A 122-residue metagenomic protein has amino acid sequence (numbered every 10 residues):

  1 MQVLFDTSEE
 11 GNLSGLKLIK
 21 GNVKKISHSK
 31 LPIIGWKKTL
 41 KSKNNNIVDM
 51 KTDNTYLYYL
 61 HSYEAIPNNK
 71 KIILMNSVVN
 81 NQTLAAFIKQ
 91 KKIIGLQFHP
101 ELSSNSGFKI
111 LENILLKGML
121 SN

Functional and structural regions predicted by a protein language model:
M1-W36, E112: Cysteine-nucleophile active-site neighborhood
T7-S8, S62, S103: Short linear Ser/Thr-Pro motifs
G11, K70, S106-K109: Generic recognition of short, well-ordered alpha-helical segments
W36-I88: Catalytic beta-strand/loop cores that center a nucleophilic Ser/Cys/Thr and support acyl-enzyme chemistry
I93-N122: Acyltransferase
